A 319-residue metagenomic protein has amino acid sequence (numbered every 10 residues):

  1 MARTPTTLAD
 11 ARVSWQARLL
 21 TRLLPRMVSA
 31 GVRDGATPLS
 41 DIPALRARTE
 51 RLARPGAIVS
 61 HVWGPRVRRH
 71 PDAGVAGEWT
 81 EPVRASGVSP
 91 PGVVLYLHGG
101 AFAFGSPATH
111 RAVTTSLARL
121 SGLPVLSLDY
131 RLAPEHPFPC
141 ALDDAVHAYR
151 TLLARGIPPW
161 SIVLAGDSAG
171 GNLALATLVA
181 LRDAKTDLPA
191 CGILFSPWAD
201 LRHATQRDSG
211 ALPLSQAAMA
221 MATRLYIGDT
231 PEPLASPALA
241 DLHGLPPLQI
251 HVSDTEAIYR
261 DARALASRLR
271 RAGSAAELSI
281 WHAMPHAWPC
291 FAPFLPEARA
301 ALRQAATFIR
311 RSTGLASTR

Functional and structural regions predicted by a protein language model:
M1-A85, G314-R319: A glycine/proline-hinged amphipathic helix-loop "lid/cap" segment that gates access to hydrophobic ligand pockets
L19, A36, R68, D72-E78 (+1 more regions): Alpha/beta-hydrolase superfamily serine-hydrolase fold, recognizing
